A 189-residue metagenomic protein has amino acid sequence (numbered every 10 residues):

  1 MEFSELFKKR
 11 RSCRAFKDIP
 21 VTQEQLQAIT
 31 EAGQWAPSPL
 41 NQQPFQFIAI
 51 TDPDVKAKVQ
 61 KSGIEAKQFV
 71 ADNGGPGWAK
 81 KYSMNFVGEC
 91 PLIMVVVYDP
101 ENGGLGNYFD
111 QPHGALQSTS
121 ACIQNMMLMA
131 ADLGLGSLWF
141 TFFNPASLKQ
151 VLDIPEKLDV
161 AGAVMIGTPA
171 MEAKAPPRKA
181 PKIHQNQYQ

Functional and structural regions predicted by a protein language model:
M1-P20, E24, A28: Short acidic N-proximal helix/loop "leader" segments that mark the beginning of a domain or an inter-domain linker
F3-C13, A161-Q189: C-terminal helix-cap and adjacent tail motif
I29, G33, M94, G104 (+1 more regions): Small-aliphatic-rich amphipathic alpha-helix that forms the alpha element of a beta-alpha
P37-L40: Glycine-rich phosphate/pyrophosphate-binding beta-alpha loops
Q43-T119: Glycine/small-residue-rich phosphate/adenosyl-binding loop
Y98, F142, T168: Short secondary-structure boundary segments
P100, F143, G162: Residue-level "edge-of-site" marker
L148-V160: Short, electropositive alpha-helical surface patch
